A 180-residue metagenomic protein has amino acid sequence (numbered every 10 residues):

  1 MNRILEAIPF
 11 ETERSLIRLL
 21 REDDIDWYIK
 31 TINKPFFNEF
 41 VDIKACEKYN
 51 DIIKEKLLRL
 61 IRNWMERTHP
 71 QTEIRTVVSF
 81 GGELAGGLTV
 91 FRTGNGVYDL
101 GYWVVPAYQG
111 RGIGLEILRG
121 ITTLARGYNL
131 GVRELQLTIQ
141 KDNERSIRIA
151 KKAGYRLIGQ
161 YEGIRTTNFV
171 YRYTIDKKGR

Functional and structural regions predicted by a protein language model:
M1-E39, R75-R180: Acyl-donor (CoA/ACP) binding surface of acyl/acetyltransferases
I29, Y49-I53, P70: Generic, well-ordered alpha-helical segments
N38-R62: Conserved GNAT-fold acetyl-CoA-binding loop/helix
R59-T76, G86: A short helix-loop-beta-strand connector motif used in the catalytic cores of GNAT acetyltransferases and, in some
